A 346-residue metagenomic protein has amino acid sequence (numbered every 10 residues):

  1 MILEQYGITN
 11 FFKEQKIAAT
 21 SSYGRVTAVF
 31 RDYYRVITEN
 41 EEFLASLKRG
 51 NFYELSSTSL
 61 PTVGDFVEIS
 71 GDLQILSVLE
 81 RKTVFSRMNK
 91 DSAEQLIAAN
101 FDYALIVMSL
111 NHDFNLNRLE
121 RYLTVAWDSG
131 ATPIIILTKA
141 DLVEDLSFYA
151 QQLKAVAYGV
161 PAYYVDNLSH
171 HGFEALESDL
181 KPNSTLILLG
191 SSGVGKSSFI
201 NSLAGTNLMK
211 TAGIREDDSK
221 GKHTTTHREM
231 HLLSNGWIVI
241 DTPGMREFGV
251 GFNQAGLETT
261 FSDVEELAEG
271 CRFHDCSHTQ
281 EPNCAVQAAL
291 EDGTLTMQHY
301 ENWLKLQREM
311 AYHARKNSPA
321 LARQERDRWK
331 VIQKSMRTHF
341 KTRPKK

Functional and structural regions predicted by a protein language model:
M1-L116: N-terminal accessory targeting/assembly segments
S56-F66, G71-D72, E80, S86-Y103 (+2 more regions): Helix-rich effector regions associated with P-loop NTPase G domains
I106, I135-L137: Structural beta-sheet core signal
L110-N111, K139-A140, T242-M245: Conserved Walker B
N117-D128: Histidine-anchored nucleotide/phosphate-binding helix
T132, K139-V194: Canonical P-loop GTPase G-domain recognition
K196-A212: A conserved segment at the C-terminal end of the G1
